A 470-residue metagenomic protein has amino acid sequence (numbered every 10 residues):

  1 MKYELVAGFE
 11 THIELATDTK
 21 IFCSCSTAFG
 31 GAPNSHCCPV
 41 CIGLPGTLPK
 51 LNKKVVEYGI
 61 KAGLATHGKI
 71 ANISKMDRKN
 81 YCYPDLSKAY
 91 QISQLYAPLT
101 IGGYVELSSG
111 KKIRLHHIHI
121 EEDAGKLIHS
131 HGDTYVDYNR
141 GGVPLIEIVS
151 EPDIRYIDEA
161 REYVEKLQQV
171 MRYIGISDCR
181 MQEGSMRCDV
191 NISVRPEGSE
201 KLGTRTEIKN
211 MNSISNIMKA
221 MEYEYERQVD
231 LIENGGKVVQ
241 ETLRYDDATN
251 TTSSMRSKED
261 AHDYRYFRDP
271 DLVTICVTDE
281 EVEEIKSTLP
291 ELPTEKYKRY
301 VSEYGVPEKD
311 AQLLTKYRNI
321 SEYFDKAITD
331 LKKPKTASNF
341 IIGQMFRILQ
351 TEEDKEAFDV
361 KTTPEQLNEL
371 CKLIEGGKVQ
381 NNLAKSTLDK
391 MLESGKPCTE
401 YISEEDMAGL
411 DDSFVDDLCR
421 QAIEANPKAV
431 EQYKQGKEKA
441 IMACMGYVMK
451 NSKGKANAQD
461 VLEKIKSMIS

Functional and structural regions predicted by a protein language model:
M1-E291, S302, E308, T329-K333: Basic, nucleic-acid-interacting segments
G8, V56, V164, M218 (+6 more regions): Hydrophobic face of alpha-helices
G184-P196, V301-D325, P334-E352, T362 (+3 more regions): Core structural elements
R195, E226, S321, I342-Q350 (+6 more regions): Amphipathic alpha-helical core segments of compact helical bundles
A357-N368, K372, N381-K450: Strongly charged, low-complexity linkers/loops
G377-K378: Extended, charged alpha-helical coiled-coil/arm scaffolds that mediate oligomerization and mechanical coupling in large
E438-S470: Short, amphipathic C-terminal "tail helix"
